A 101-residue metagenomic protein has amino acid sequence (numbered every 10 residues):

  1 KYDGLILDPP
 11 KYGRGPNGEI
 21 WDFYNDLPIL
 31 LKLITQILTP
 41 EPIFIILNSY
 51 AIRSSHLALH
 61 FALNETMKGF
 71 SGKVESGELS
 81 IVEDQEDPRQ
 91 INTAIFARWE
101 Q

Functional and structural regions predicted by a protein language model:
D3-L33: Mobile active-site "lid"/loop adjacent to the S-adenosyl-L-methionine
L38-P40: Helix-to-beta-strand junctions that scaffold the AdoMet/dcAdoMet cofactor pocket in Class I SAM-dependent enzymes
P42-Q101: C-terminal catalytic and target-recognition region of SAM-dependent MTase-like enzymes, primarily methyltransferases
